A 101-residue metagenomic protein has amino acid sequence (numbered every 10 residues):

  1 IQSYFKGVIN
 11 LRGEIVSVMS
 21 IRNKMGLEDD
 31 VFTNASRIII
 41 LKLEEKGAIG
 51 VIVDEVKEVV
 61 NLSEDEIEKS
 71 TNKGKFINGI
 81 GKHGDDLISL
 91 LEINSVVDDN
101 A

Functional and structural regions predicted by a protein language model:
I1-A101: An acidic, low-aromatic, low-complexity terminal/linker signal
